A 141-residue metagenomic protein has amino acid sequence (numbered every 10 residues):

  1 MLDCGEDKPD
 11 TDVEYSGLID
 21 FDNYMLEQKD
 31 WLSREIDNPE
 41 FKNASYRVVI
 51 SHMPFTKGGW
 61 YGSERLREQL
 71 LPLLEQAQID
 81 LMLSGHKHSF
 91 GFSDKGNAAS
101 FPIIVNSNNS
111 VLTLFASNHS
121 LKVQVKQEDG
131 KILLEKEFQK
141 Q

Functional and structural regions predicted by a protein language model:
G5-D7: Short connector loops/turns at beta-strand edges and beta->alpha or beta->beta junctions
P9-S100, I132-E135: His/acidic metal-ligating clusters that form di-metal
G91-Q141: Binuclear metal-dependent phosphoesterase catalytic core
